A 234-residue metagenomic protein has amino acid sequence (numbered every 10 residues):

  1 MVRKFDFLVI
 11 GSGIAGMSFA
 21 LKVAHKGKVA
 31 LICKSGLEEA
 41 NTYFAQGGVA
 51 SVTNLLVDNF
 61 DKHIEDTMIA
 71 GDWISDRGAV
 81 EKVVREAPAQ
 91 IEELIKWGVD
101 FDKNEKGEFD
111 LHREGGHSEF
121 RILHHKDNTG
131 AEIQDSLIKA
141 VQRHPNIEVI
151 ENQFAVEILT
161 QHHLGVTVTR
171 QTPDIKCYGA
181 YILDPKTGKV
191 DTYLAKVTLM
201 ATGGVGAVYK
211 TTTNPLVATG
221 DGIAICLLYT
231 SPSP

Functional and structural regions predicted by a protein language model:
R3-F5, K189-K196: Core beta-strand elements of the Rossmann-like FAD/NAD(P) dinucleotide-binding domain in flavoenzyme oxidoreductases
F7-A30: N-terminal Rossmann-like FAD-binding beta1-loop-alpha1 element of flavoenzymes
I10, L194-T202: Short hydrophobic core segments
L21-K26, A201, L227-L228: Alpha-helix C-terminal capping segments
K28, C33-Y178, L183-K189, A207: Conserved N-terminal/central alpha/beta ligand/cofactor-binding core
T198, A218-I225: Extended, hydrophobic alpha-helical segments in both membrane/secreted and soluble proteins
V205-T211: Flavin (primarily FAD) binding-site architecture
Y229-P234: Conserved small/polar residues in nucleotide/adenosyl-binding loops
